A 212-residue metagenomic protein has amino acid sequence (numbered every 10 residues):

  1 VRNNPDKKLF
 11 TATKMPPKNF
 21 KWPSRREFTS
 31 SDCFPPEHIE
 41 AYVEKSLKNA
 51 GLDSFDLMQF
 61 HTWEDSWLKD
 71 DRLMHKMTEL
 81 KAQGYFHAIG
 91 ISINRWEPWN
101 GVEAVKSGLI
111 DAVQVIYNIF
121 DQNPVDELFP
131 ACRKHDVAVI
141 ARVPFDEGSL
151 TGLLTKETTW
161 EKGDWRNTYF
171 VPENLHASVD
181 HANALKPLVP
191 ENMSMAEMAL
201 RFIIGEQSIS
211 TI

Functional and structural regions predicted by a protein language model:
V1-F10: N-terminal binding-site loop/beta-alpha segment at the start of enzyme catalytic domains that lines or forms
K7, Q83-G84, K134-H135: Helix C-cap/helix->beta junction micro-motif
T11, S46, F55, I89 (+5 more regions): Conserved, mostly hydrophobic/aromatic
M15, M77-L80, C132: Hydrophobic positions in alpha-helices of CheY-like receiver
M15-P17, R95, Y117-D121, V143-L150 (+1 more regions): Glycine-rich beta-alpha junction loops
W22-F120, E127, G205: Glycine/proline-rich, positively charged, aromatic-decorated active-site loop/lid region on the catalytic face
K81, P144, E161, N167-I212: Conserved short secondary-structure transition element at the edge of the structured enzyme core that lines
P124-D164: Aromatic-lined glycan-binding groove of carbohydrate-active enzymes
